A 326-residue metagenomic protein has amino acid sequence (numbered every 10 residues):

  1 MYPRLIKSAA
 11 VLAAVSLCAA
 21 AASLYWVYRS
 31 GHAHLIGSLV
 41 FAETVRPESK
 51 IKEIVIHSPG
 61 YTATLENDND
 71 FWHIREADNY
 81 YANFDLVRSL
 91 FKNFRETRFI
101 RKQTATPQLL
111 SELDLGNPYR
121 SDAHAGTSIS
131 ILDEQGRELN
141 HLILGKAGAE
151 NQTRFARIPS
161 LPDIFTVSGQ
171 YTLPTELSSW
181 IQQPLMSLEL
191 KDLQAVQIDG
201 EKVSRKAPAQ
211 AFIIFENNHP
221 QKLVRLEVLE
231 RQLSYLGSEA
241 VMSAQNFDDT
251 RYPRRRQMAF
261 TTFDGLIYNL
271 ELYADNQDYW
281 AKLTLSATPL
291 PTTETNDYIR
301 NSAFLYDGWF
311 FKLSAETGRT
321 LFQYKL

Functional and structural regions predicted by a protein language model:
M1-L326: Secondary-structure "cap/kink" motif recognition
